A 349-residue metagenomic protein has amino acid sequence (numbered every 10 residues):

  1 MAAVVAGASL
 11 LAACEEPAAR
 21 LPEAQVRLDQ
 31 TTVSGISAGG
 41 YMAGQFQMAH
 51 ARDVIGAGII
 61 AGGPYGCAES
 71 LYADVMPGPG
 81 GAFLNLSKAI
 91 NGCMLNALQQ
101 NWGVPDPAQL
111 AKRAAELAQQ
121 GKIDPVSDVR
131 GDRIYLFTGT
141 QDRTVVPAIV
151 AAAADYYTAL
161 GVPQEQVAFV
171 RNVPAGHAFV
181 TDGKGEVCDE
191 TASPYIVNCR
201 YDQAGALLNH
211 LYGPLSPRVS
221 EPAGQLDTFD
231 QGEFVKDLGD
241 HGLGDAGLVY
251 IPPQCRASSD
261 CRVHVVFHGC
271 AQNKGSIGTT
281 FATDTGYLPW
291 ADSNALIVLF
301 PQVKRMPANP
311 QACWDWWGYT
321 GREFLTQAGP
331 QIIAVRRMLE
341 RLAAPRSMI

Functional and structural regions predicted by a protein language model:
P17-Q25, P105-G121, Y201-N209, T320-I349: Alpha/beta-hydrolase active-site loop
L21, S70-A73, P79, A89 (+5 more regions): Cap/lid segment of the alpha/beta-hydrolase catalytic domain
R27-G81, K112, A118-Q120, S216 (+1 more regions): Primarily recognizes the serine-hydrolase "nucleophile elbow" in alpha/beta-hydrolase and SGNH/GDSL folds
C67-V162, L207, I251-A257: The feature captures the conserved acid-bearing segment of alpha/beta-hydrolase catalytic domains
C93-A118, V197, Y201-A204, H210-S258 (+1 more regions): N-terminal cap/lid segment of alpha/beta-hydrolase-fold proteins
T158-V187: Catalytic histidine neighborhood in serine/cysteine hydrolases with alpha/beta-hydrolase-type architecture
D260-A271: Short beta-strand element of the alpha/beta-hydrolase
